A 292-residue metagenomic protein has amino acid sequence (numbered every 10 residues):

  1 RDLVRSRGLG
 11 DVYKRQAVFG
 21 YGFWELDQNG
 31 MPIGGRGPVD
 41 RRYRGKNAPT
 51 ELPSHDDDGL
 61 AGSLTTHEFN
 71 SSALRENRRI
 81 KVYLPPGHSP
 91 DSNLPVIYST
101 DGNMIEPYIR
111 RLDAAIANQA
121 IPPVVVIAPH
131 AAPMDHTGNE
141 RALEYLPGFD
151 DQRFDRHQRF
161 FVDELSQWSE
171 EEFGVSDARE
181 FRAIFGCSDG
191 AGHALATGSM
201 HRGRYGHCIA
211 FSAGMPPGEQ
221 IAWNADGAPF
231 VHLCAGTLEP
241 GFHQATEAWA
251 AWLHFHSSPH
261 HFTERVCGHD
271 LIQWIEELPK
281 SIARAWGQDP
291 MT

Functional and structural regions predicted by a protein language model:
D2-L9, Y13: Single conserved hydrophobic/aromatic residue that forms the stacking wall/gate of nucleotide- or nucleobase-binding
D11-S72: The feature marks proteins involved in alpha-glucan
A17-E25, V82, L94, F161 (+2 more regions): Short beta-strand segments enriched for Tyr within beta-sheet-rich domains, predominantly fibronectin type III
K81-L84, D91-G102: Short beta-strand element of the alpha/beta-hydrolase
V82, F160-R179: Conserved acidic catalytic loop of the alpha/beta-hydrolase fold
I109-E164, W168: Cap/lid segment of the alpha/beta-hydrolase catalytic domain
R110, E171, A178-A228: Primarily recognizes the serine-hydrolase "nucleophile elbow" in alpha/beta-hydrolase and SGNH/GDSL folds
F230-C234, E239-T292: C-terminal catalytic histidine-bearing segment of alpha/beta-hydrolase fold enzymes
